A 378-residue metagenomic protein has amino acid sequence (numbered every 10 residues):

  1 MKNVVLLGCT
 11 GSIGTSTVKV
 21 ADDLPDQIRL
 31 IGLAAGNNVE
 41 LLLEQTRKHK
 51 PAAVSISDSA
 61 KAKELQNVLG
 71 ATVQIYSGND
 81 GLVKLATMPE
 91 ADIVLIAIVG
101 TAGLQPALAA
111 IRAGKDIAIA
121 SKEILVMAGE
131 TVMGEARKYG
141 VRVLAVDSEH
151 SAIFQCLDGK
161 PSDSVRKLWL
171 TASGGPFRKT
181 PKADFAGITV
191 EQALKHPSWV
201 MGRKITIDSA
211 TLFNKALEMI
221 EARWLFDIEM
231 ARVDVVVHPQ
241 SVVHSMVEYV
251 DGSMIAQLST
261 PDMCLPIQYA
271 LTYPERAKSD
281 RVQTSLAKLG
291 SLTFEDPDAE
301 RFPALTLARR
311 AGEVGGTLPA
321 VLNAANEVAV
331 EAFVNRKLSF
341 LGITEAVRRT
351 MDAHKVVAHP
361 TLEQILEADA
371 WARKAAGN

Functional and structural regions predicted by a protein language model:
M1-N378: Catalytic, metal-anchored helix/loop core of enzyme active sites in primary metabolism
